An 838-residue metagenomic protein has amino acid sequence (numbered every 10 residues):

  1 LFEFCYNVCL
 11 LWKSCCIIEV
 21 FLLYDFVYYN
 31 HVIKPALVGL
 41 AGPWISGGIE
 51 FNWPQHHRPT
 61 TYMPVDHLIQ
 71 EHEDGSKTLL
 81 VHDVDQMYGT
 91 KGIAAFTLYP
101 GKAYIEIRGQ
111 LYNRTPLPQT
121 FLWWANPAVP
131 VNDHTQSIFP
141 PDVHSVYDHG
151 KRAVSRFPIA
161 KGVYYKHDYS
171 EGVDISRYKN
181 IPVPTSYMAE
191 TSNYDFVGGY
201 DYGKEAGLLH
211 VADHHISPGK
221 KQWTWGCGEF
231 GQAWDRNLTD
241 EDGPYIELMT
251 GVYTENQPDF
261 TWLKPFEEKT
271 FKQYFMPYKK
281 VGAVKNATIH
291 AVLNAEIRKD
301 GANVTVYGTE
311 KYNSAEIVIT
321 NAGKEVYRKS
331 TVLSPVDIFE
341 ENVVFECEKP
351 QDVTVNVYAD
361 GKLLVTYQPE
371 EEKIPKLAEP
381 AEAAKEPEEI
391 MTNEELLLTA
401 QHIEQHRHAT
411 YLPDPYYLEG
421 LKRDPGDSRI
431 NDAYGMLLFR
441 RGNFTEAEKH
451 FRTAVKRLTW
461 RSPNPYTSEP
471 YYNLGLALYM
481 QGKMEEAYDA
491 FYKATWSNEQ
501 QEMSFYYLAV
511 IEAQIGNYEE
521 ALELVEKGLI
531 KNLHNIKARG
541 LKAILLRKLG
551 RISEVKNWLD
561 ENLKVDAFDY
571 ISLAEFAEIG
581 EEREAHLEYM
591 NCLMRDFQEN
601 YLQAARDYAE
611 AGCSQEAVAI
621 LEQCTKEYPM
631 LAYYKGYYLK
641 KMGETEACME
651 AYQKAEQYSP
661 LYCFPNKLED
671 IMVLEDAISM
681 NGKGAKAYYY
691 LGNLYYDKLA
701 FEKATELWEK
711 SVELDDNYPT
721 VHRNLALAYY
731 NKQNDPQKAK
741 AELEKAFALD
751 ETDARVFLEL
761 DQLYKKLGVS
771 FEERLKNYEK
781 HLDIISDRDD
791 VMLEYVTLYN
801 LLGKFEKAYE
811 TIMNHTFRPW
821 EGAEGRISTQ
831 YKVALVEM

Functional and structural regions predicted by a protein language model:
F4, L10, I18-V20, D83-N132 (+1 more regions): Acidic, contiguous internal or C-terminal segments within carbohydrate-active enzymes that form a structured patch used
S46-Y104, Q232-T261: Extended, loop-rich substrate-binding clefts of extracytoplasmic carbohydrate-active enzymes
R114-L122, N126-E268, M276: A contiguous, surface-exposed recognition patch within enzymatic or periplasmic domains that forms
E394-E395, R429, E469, M503 (+11 more regions): Start-of-helix register in tetratricopeptide repeats
Q401-H402, M436, L476, V510 (+9 more regions): Residue-level recognition of tetratricopeptide repeat
P413, A447, A487, A521 (+9 more regions): Single-residue signature of alpha-solenoid repeat helices
Y417, F451, F491, V525 (+9 more regions): Hydrophobic/aromatic packing residues within the alpha-helices of TPR/SEL1-like helical repeat arrays
